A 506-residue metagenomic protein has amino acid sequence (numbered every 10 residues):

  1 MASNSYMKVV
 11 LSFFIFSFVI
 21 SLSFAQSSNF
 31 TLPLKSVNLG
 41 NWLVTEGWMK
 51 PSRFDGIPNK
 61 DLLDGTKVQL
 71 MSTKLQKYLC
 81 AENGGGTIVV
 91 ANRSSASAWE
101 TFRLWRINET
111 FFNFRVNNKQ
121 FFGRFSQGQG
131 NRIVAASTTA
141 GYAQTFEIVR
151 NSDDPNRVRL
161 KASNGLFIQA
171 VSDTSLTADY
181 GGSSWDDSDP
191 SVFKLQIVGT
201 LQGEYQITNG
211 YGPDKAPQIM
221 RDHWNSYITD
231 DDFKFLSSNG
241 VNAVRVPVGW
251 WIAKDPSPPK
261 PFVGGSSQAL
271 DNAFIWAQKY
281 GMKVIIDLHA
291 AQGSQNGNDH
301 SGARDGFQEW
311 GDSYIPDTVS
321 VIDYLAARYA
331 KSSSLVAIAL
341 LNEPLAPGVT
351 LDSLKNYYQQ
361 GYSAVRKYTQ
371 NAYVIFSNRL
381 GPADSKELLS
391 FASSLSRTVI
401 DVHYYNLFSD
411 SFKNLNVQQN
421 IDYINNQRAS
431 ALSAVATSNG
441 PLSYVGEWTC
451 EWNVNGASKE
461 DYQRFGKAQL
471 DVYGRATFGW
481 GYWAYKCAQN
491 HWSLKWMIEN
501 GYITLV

Functional and structural regions predicted by a protein language model:
M1-Y6: N-terminal secretory signal peptides that target proteins for export/translocation
K8-A25: Cleavable N-terminal signal peptides of Sec/SRP-targeted secreted and luminal proteins
S27-S28, P51-L63, D189-F193, L494-V506: Extracellular low-complexity, O-glycosylation-prone Ser/Thr/Pro/Gly-rich "stalks" and linkers flanking catalytic
T31, V198, S294-V454, L470-D471 (+2 more regions): Active-site region of glycoside hydrolase catalytic domains
L32-S36, N41-T66, G199-A372, A383-D384: Active-site mouth of glycoside hydrolases
L43-K50, Y78, F408-S411: Short, solvent-exposed loop/turn elements at domain surfaces
K60-G199: Lectin-like carbohydrate-binding module/patch detector with strong preference for beta-trefoil
S458-V506: Aromatic-rich peripheral "rim/lid" segments of glycoside hydrolase catalytic domains that contact and position glycan
